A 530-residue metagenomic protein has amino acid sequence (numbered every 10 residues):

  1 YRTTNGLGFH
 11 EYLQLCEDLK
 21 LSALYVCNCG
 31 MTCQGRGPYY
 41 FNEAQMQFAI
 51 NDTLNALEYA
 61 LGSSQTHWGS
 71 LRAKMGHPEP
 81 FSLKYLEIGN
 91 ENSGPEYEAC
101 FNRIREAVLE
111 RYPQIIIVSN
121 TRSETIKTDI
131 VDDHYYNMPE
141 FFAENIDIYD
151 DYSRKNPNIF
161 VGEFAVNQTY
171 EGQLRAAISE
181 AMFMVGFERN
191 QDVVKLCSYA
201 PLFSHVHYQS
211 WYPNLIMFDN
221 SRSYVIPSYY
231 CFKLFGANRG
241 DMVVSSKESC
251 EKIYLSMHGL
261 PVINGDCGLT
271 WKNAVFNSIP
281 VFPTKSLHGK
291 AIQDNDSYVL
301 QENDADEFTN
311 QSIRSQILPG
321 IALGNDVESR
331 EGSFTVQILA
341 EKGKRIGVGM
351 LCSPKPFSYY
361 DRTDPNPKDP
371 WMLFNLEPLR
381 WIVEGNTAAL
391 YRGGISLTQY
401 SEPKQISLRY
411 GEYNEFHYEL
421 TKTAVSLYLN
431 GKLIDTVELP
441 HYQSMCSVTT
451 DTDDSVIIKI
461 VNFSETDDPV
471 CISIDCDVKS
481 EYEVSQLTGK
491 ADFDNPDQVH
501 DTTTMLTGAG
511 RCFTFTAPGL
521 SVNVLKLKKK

Functional and structural regions predicted by a protein language model:
Y1-R111, I115, S119-T121, T125-D129 (+1 more regions): N-terminal catalytic cores of secreted or lumenal carbohydrate-active enzymes
Q14-L15, R105-N120, T125, I130 (+2 more regions): Catalytic-core region of carbohydrate-active enzymes that cleave or remodel glycosidic bonds
C16, A56, L86, V131 (+4 more regions): Conserved, mostly hydrophobic/aromatic
Y25, M31-R36, G89-Y97, E124-K127 (+8 more regions): Flexible loop/turn segments at secondary-structure boundaries
E251-Q443, E483: Extracellular glycan-recognition regions
S256, Y442-V478, V484, S521-K526: Carbohydrate-binding surface patches
D475-Q498: Solvent-exposed beta-hairpin/edge-strand motifs
D501-K530: C-terminal beta-strand-rich structural cap/linker in extracellular carbohydrate-active enzymes
